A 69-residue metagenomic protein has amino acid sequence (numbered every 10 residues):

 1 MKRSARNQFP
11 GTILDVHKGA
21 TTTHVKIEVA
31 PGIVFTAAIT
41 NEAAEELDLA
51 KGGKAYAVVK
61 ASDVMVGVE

Functional and structural regions predicted by a protein language model:
M1-E69: Non-catalytic connector elements of ABC transporters
